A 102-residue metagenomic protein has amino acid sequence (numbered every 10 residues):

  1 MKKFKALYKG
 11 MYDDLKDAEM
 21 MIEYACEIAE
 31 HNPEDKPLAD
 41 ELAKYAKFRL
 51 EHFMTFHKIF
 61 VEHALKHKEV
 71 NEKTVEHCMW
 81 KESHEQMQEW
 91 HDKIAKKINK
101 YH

Functional and structural regions predicted by a protein language model:
M1-H102: Iron-associated oxidoreductase/ferritin-like identity signal
